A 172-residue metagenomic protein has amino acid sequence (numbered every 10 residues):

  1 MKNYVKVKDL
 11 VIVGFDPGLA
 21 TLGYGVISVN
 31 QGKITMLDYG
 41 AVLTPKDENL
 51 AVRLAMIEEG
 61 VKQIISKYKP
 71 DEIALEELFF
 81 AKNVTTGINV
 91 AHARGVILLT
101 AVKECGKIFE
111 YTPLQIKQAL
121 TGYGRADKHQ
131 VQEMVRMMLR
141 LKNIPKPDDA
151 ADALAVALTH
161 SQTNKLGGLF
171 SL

Functional and structural regions predicted by a protein language model:
M1-L172: Phosphate- and other anionic-substrate recognition elements at nucleic-acid/protein interfaces
